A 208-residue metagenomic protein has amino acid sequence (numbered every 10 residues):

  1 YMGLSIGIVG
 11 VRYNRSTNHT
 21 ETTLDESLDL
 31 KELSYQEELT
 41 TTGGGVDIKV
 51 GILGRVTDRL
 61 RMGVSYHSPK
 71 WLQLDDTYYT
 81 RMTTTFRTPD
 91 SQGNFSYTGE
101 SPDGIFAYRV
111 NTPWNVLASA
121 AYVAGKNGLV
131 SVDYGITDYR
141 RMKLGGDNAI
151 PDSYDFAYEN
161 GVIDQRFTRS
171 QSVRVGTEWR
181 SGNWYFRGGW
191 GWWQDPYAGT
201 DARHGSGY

Functional and structural regions predicted by a protein language model:
Y1-Y208: Outer-membrane beta-barrel porins/channels
